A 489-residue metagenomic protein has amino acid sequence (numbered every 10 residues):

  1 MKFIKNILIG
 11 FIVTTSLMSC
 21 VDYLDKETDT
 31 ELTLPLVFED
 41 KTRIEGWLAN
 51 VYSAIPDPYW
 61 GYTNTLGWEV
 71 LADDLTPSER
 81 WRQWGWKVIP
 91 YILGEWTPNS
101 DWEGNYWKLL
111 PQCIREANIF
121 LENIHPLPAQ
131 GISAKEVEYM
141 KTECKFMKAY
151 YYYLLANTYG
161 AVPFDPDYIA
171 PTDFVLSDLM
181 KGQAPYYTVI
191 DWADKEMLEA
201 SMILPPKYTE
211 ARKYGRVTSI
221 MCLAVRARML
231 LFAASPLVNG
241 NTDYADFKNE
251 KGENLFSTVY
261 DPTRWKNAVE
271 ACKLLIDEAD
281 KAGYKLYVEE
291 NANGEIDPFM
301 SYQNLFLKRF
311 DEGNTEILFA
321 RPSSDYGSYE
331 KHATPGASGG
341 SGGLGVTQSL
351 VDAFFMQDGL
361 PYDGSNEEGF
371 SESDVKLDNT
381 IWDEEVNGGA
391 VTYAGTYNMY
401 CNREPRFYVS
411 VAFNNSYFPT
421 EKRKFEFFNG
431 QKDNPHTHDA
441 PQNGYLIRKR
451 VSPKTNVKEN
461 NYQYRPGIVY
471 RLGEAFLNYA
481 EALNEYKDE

Functional and structural regions predicted by a protein language model:
M1-D29: Bacterial Sec-dependent N-terminal signal peptides
C20-V70, K248, C401: Membrane-proximal, proline-rich intrinsically disordered regions
K41, Y52, Y59, W84-L109 (+4 more regions): Elongated scaffold/linker segments in the mid-to-C-terminal portions of large proteins
E45-T63, W81-Y159, V175-Y214, S219 (+8 more regions): Conserved, well-structured interaction surfaces
Y62-W81, D167-Y168, L204-M221, L237-G342: Short, surface-exposed recognition loops and adjoining beta-strand edges that mediate ligand/DNA contacts, enriched
A156-N157, A161-P163, M229-N241, E485-D488: Short coil/turn linking the two alpha-helices of tandem helical-hairpin repeats
T172, L179-Y187, L237-E270, P466-E489: Acidic, serine/threonine/proline-rich low-complexity intrinsically disordered regions
R226, L230-A233, D261-R264: Active-site neighborhood of glycoside hydrolase catalytic domains
